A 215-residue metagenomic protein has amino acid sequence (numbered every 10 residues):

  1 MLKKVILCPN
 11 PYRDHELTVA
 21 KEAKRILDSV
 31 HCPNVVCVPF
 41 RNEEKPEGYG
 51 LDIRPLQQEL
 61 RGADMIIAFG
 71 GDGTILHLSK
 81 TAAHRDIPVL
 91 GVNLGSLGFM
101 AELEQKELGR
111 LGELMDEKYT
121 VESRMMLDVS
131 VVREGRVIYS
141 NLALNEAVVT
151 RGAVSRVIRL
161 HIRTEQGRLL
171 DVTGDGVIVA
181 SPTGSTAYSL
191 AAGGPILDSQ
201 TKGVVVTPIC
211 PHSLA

Functional and structural regions predicted by a protein language model:
M1-M65, H77, Q105-E122, V131-N141: ATP/NTP phosphate-donor binding region
L7, A68, V179: Redox-cofactor binding/interface segments in oxidoreductases and associated redox assembly factors
P11-Y12, D72-T74, L97, T183-S185: Short glycine-rich anion-binding loops that position phosphate/pyrophosphate groups of nucleotides and phosphorylated
E16, G73-L78, S185-A191: Short glycine/serine/threonine-rich phosphate/pyrophosphate-binding segments that cradle anionic phosphate groups
I66, V89, V177-I178: Short, well-ordered beta-strand core segments
H77, T81-G95, F99: Gly/Ser-rich helix-loop-strand patches that form or flank binding pockets for ribonucleotide-derived cofactors
S96-D175: Catalytic core of DAGKc-family lipid kinases
L170-A215: Gly/Ser/Thr-rich active-site loops/lids in small-molecule metabolic enzymes that frequently grip phosphoryl groups
